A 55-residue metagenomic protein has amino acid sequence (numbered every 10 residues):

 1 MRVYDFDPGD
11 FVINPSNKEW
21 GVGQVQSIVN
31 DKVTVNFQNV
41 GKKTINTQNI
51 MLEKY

Functional and structural regions predicted by a protein language model:
R2-Y55: Basic/aromatic-rich interaction segments and small domains that mediate binding to polyanionic partners
